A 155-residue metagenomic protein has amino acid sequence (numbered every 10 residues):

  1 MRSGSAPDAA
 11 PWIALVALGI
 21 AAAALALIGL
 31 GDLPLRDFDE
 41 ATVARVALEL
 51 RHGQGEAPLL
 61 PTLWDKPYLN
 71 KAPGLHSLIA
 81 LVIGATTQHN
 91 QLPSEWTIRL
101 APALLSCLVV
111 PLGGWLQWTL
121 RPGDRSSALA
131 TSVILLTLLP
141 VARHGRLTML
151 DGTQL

Functional and structural regions predicted by a protein language model:
R2-L155: Membrane-integral, polyisoprenol-dependent glycosyltransferases of the GT-C/oligosaccharyltransferase superfamily
